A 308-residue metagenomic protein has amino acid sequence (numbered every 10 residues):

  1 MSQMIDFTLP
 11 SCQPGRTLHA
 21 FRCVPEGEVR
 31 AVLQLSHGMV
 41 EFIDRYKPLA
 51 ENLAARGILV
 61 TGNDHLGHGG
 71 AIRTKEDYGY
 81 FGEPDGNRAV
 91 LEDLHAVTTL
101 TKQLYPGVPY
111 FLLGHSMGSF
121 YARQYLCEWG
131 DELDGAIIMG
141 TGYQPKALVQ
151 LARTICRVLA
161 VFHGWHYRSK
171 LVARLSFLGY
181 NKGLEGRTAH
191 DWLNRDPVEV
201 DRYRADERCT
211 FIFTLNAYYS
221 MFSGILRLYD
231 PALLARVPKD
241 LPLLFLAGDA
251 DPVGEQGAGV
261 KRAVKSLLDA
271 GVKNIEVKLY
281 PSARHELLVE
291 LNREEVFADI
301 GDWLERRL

Functional and structural regions predicted by a protein language model:
M1-G27: N-terminal cap/lid segment of alpha/beta-hydrolase-fold proteins
S36-E41, S116-M117, D249-A250: Active-site glycine-rich loops that stabilize anionic/oxyanionic intermediates across multiple enzyme folds
A50-E76: Conserved alpha/beta-hydrolase
G82-K102: Alpha/beta-hydrolase active-site loop
Y105-S116: Alpha/beta-hydrolase fold nucleophile elbow
A122-R208: Alpha/beta-hydrolase-fold enzymes
F245-A247: Short beta-strand/loop motif that positions the catalytic acidic residue of the alpha/beta-hydrolase fold
A270-L308: Catalytic active-site module of serine/aspartate enzymes centered on a nucleophile-bearing elbow/loop
